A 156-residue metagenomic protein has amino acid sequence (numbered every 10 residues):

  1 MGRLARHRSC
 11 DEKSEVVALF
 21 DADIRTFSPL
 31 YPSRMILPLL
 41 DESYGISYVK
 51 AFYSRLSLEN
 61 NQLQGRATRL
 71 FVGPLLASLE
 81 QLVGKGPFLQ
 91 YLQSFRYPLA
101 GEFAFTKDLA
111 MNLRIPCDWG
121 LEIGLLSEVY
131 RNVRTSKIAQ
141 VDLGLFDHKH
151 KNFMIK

Functional and structural regions predicted by a protein language model:
M1-S14: Active-site-proximal specificity loops/subdomain of glycosyltransferases
D11-R25: Short beta-strand-to-loop acidic/aromatic patch adjacent to the donor-nucleotide binding site
R25-Y53, S57: Conserved donor-nucleotide/metal-binding helix-loop-beta segment in metal-dependent transferases, i.e., the alpha-helix
S57-R69, E80-E102: A recurrent flexible, glycine/aromatic-enriched loop bordering the glycosyltransferase active site that acts as
R69-L79, K156: Catalytic core of nucleotide-sugar-dependent glycosyltransferases
A100-A110: Conserved beta strand-loop-helix elements of the APE1-like EEP
L109, D118-T135: A short, conserved alpha-helix in the catalytic core of glycosyltransferases
A139-I155: Active-site donor/metal-binding and catalytic loop motifs of nucleotide-sugar-dependent glycosylation enzymes
